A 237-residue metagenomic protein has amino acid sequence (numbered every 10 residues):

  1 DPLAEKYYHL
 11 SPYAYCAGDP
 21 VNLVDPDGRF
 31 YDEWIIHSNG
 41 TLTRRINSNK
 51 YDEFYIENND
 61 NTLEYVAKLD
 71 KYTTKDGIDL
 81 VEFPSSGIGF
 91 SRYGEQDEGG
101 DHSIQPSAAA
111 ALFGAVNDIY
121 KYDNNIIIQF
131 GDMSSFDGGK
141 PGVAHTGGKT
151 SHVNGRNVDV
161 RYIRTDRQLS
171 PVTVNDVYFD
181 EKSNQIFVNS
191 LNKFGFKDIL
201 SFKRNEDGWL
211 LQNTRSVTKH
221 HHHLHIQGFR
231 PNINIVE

Functional and structural regions predicted by a protein language model:
D1-R44, S48-Y55: Short turn/helix-capping motifs enriched in Asx and small/polar residues
K6, K121-D123, T150-R156, N192 (+1 more regions): Extracellular/periplasmic catalytic domains that process cell-envelope and extracellular macromolecules
A14-C16, I127-D132, V158-Y162, K197-F202 (+1 more regions): Structural recognition of the beta-strand scaffold that forms the well-ordered cores of secreted hydrolase catalytic
R44-E53, P106-T150, K197-T214: Extended, low-complexity, intrinsically disordered C-terminal regulatory tails of eukaryotic serine/threonine kinases
Y55-G131, I186, S190: Active-site acidic/histidine clusters and adjacent loop/turn architecture that either coordinate catalytic ions
R92-P106, T146-K149, S170-E181, N213: Second-shell loop/turn segments in exported
G142-D166: Short, surface-exposed glycine/acidic/tryptophan-bearing loops
R167-E237: Catalytic cores and adjacent binding grooves of peptidoglycan-active enzymes
